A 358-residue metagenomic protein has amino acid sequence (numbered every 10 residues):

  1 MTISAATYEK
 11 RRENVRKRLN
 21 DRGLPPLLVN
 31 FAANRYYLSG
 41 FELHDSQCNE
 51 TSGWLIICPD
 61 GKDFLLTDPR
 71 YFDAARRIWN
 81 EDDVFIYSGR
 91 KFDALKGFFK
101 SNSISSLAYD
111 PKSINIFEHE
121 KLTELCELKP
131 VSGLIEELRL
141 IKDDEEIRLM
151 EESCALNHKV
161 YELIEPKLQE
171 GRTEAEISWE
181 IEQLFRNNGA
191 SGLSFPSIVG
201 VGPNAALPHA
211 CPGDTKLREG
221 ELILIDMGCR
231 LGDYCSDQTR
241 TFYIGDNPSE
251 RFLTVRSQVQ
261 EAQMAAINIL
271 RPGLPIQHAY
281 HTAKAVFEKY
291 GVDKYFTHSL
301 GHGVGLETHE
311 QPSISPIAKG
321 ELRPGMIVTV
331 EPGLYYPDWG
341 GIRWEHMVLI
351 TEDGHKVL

Functional and structural regions predicted by a protein language model:
M1-L358: Active-site neighborhoods and metal-handling regions in enzymes and metal-associated proteins
